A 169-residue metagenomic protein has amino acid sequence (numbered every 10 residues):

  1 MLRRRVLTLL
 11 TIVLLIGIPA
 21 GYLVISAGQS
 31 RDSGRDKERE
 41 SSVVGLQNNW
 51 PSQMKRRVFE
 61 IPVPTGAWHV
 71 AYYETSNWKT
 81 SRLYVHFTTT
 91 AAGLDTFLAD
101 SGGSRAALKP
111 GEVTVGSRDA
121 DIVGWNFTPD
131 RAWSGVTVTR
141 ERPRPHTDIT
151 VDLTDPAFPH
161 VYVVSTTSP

Functional and structural regions predicted by a protein language model:
R4-S26: Hydrophobic membrane-insertion alpha-helices, especially the h-region of bacterial N-terminal signal peptides
A20-E40, V161-T167: Short, charge-rich amphipathic segments
Q29-H86, T90-A92: Extracytoplasmic low-complexity, Pro/Thr/Ser/Ala/Gly-rich segments that lie immediately after a secretion/anchoring
E60-W78, N126-T147: Short, compositionally biased low-complexity segments enriched in polar/charged residues
S76-P129: Mature extracytoplasmic domains of secretory-pathway proteins
R131-P169: Extracellularly exposed regions in secreted/surface proteins, prominently low-complexity, repeat-rich
